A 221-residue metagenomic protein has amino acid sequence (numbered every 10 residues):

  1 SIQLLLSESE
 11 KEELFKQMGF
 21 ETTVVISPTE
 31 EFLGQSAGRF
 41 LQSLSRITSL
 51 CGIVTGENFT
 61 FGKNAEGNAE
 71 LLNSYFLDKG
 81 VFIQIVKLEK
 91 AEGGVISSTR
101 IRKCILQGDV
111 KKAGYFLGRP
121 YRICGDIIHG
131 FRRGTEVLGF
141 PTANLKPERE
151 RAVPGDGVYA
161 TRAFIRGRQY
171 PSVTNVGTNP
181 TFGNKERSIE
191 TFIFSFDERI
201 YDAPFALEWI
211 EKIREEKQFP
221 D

Functional and structural regions predicted by a protein language model:
S1-T48: Core alpha/beta nucleotide-donor-binding catalytic domains of modification enzymes
L5-E21, I123-R151: Short N-terminal signal/transit or membrane-insertion segments and the immediately adjacent low-complexity/disordered
S27, E57, V176-T178: Short secondary-structure boundary segments
S27, K87-E89, E211: Residues at the C-termini of beta-strands that transition into short coil/loop
G34-F140, D156, E198, K217-P220: Classical nucleotidyltransferase
G130-D221: Phosphate/ribose-recognition catalytic cores of enzymes acting on nucleotide-derived substrates
